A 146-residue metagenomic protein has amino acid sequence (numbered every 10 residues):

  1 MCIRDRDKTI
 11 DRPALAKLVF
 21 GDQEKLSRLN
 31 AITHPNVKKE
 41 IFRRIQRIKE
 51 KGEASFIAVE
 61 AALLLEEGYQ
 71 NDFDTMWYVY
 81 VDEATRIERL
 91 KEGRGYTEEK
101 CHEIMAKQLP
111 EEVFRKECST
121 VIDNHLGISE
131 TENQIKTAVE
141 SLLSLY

Functional and structural regions predicted by a protein language model:
M1-I3: Short, small-residue-biased leader/transition segments that mark boundaries at the very start of proteins
R12-A16, L26, K38, A58 (+3 more regions): A general structural signal for well-ordered alpha-helical segments in protein cores
L18, I32, R44, R89-L90 (+1 more regions): Amphipathic alpha-helical segments that mediate coupling or scaffolding at interfaces
G21: Glycine/small-residue-rich loop that forms an oxyanion/phosphate-binding "nest" at active or ligand-binding sites
E24-E53: Phosphate-binding/switch loop-helix module in NTP-utilizing enzymes
L29, A58, I122: Residue-level signature of catalytic and energy-coupling elements of molecular machines, predominantly ATP/GTP-dependent
E40-I41, Q70-D72, E92, Y96-L143: Small-molecule kinase domains that catalyze NTP-dependent phosphoryl transfer to phosphate-bearing small molecules
F42-E50, F56-G93: ATP-dependent NMP and nucleoside kinases share a basic, alpha-helical "lid"
